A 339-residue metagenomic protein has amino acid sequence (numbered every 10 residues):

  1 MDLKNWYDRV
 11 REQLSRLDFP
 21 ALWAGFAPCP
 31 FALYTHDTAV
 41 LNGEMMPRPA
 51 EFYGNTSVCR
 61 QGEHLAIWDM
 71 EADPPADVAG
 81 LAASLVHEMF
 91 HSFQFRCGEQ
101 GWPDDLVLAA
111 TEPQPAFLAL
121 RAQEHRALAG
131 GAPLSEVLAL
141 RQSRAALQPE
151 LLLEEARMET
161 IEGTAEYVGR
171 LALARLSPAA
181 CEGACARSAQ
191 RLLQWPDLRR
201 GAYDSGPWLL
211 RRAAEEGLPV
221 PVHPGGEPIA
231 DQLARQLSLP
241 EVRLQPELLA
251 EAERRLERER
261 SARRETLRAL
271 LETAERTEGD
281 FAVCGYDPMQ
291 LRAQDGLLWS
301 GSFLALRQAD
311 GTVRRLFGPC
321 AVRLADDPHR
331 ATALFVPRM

Functional and structural regions predicted by a protein language model:
M1-G80, T312-M339: A metal-dependent hydrolase signature that marks the N-terminal structural subdomain at the beginning of catalytic folds
W6, L120-E124, T164, S205 (+1 more regions): Alpha-helical structural motif
R16-P20, S143, L239: Surface-exposed polar/charged interaction patches
D37, R96-L151, E155-C181: Post-HExxH zinc-binding segment in Zn-dependent metallohydrolases
M70, P221-M339: Non-catalytic terminal regions of proteins
A79-A83, E182-A186: Alpha-helical scaffolds flanking conserved acidic
A83-R96: Active-site recognition of the HExxH zinc-binding catalytic motif
E150-A179, A186-P246: Active-site-proximal alpha-helical
